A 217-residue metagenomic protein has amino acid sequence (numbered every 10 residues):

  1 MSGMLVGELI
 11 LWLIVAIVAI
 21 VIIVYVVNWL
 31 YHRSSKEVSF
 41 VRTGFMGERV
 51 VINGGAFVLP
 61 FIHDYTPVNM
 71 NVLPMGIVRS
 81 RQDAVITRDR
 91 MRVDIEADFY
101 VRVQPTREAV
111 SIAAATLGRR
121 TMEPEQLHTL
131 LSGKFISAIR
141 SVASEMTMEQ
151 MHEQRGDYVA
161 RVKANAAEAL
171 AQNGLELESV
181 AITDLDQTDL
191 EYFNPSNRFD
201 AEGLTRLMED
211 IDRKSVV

Functional and structural regions predicted by a protein language model:
M1-S215: N-terminal hydrophobic membrane-entry segments
